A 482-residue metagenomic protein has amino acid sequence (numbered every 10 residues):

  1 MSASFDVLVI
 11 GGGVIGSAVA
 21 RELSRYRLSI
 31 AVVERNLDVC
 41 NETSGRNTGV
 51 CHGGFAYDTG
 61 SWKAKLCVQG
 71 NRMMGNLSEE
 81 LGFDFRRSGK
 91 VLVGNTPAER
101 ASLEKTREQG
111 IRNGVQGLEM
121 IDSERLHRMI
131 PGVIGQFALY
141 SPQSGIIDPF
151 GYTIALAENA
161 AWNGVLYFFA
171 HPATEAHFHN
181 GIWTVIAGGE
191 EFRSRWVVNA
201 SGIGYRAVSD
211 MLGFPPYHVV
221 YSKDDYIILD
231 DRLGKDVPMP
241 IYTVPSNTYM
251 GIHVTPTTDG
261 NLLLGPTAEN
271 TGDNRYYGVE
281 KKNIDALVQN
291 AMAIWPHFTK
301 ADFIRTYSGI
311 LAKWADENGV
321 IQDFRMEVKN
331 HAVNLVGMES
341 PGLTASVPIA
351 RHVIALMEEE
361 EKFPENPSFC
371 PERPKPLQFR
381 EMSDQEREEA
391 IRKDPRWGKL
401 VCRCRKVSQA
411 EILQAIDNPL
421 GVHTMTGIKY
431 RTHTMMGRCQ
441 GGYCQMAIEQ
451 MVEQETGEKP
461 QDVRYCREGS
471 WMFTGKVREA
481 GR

Functional and structural regions predicted by a protein language model:
F5-V32: N-terminal Rossmann-like FAD-binding beta1-loop-alpha1 element of flavoenzymes
A18, A176-G181, V185-G265, E269-G278 (+2 more regions): Flavin-dependent oxidoreductases
R25-R46: Glycine-rich FAD pyrophosphate-binding loop
G49-R125, G135, G251-I252: Dinucleotide-binding Rossmann-like beta1-alpha1 core, especially the glycine-rich loop that anchors the ADP
K63-V68, V93-S102, Y140-E158, Y277-K282 (+2 more regions): Short beta-strand to alpha-helix junction loop
L139-W196: Helical element adjacent to the flavin cofactor pocket in flavoenzyme catalytic cores
P149, T258-D259, R275-L400, A410-L420 (+1 more regions): C-terminal catalytic lobe of FAD-dependent flavoproteins
K399-I412, T432-E449: Local cysteine-cluster metal-coordination motifs and their immediate loop/turn environment, predominantly Fe-S cluster
